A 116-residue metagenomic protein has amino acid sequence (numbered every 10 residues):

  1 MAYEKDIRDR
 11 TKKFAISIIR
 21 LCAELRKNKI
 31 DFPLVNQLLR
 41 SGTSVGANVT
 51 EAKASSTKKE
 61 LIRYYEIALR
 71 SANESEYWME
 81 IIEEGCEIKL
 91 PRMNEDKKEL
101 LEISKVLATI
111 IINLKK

Functional and structural regions predicted by a protein language model:
M1-A47, E51, S55-K116: Short, C-terminally biased terminal segments at protein or domain edges
